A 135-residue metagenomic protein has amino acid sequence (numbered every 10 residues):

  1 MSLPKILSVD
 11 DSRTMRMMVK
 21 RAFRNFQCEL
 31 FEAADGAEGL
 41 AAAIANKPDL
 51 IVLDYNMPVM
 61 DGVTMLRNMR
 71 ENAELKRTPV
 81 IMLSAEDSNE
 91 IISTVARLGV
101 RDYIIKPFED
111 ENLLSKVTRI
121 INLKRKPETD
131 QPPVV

Functional and structural regions predicted by a protein language model:
L3-T14, V19-K20, I51: Conserved acidic segment of CheY-like receiver
R13-F31, L98: Two-component/phosphorelay signaling modules centered on CheY-like receiver
N46-V52: Active-site beta3 strand of CheY-like receiver
M57: Receiver (REC) domain active-site loop signature in two-component systems and cognate sites in sensor histidine kinases
E90, F108-V117: C-terminal output helix
R101: Short, glycine/charged-rich "phosphate-handling" switch motifs in NTP-dependent and phosphotransfer domains
